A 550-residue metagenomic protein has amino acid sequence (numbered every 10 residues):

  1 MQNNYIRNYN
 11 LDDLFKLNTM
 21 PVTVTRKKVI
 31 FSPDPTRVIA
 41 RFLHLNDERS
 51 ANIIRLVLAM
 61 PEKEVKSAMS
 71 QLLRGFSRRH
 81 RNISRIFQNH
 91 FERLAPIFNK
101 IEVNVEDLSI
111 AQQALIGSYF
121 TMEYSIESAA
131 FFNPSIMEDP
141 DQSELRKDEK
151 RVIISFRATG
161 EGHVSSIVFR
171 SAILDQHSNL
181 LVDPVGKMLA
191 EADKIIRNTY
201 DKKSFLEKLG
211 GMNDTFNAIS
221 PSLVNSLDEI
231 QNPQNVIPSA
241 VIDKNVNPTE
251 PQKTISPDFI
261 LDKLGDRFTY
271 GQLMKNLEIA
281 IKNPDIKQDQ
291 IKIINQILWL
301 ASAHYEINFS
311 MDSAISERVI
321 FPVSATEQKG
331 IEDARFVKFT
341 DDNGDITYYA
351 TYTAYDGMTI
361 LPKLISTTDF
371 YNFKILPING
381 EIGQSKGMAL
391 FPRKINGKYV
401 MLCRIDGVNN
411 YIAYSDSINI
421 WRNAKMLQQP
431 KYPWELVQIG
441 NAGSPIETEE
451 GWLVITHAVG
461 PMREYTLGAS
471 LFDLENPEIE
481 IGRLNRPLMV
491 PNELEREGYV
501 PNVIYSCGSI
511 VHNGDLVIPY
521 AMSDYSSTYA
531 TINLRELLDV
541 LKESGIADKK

Functional and structural regions predicted by a protein language model:
Y5-K329, K338-A389, R393-V437, E447-Y499 (+1 more regions): Beta-rich carbohydrate-recognition and catalytic domains
F336, A389-P392, N441-S444, S506-V511: Beta-rich, blade/repeat-based domains predominating in secreted/periplasmic proteins but also intracellular
W434-A442, N502-Y505: Donor nucleotide-activated moiety binding/catalytic core segment of transferases that use nucleotide-activated donors
E495-S509: A conserved acidic, glycine/proline-rich C-terminal tail/linker
